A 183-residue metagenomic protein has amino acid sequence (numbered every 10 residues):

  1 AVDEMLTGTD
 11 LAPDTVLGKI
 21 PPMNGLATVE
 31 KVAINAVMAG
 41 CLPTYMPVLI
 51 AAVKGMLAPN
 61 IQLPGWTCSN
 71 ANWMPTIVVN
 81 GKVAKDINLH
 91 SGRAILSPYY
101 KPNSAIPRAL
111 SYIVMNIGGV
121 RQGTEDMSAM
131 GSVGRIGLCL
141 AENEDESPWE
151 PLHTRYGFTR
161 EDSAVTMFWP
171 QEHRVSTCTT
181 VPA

Functional and structural regions predicted by a protein language model:
A1-C68, S91-A129, T177-A183: Alpha/propeptide regions of enzymes that mature by internal proteolysis
I34, M74-P75: N-terminal hydrophobic or amphipathic segments with adjacent small-residue motifs that include Sec signal peptides
M74, N80-L89, L96-A183: A structural signal for small-residue-enriched, beta-sheet-centric alpha/beta enzyme cores and oligomeric scaffold folds
